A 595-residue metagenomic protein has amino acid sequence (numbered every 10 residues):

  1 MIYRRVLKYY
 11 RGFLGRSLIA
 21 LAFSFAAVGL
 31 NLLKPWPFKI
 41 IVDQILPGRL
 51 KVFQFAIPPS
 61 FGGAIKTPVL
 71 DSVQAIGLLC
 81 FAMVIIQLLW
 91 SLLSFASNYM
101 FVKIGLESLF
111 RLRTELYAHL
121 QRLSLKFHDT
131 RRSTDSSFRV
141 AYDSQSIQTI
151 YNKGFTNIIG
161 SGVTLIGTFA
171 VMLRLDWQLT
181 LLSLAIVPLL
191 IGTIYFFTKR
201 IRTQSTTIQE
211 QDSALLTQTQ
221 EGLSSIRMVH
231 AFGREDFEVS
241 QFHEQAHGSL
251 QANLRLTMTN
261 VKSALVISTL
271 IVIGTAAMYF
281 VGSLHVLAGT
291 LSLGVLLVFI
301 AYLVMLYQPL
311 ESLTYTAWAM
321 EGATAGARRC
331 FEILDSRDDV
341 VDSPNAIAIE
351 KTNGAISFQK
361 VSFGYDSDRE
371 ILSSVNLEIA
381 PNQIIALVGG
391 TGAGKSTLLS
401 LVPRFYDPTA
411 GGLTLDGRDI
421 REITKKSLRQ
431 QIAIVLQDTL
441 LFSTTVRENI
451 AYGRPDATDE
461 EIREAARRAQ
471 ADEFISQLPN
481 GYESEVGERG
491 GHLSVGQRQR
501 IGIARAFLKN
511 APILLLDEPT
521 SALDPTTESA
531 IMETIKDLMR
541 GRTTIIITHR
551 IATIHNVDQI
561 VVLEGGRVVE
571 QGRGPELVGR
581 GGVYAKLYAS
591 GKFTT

Functional and structural regions predicted by a protein language model:
M1-K34, F38, Q44-M83, L89 (+12 more regions): Membrane-integrated ABC transporters
I2, Y10, F101-V102, Q121-I166 (+1 more regions): Juxtamembrane loop-to-helix connectors within ABC transporter transmembrane domains
R11, F81, L93, S97 (+3 more regions): Hydrophobic alpha-helical transmembrane segments of ABC transporter permease domains
R16-G29, T156-I208, M278-L291, Q308: Transmembrane helices of ABC transporter permease
M83-W90, S94, V187-I194, N260-G274 (+2 more regions): Hydrophobic alpha-helical segments in the permease module
T130-T134, S205-R255, N345-I347: Loop segments that connect adjacent transmembrane helices in multi-pass transporters
R234, M258, M305-I333: Cytosolic ends of transmembrane helices, especially the final helix of ABC transmembrane type-1 domains
D342-S343, I349-T595: ABC-type nucleotide-binding domain
